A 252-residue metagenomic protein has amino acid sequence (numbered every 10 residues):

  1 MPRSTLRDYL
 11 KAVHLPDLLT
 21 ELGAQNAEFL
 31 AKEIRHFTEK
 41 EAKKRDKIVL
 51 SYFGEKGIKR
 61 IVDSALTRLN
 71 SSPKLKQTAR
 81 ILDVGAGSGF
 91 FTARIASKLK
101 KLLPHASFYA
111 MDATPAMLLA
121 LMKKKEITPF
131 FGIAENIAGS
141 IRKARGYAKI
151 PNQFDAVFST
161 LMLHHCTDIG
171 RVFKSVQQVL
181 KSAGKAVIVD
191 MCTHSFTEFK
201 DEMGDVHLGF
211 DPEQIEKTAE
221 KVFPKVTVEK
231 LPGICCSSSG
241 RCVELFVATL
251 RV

Functional and structural regions predicted by a protein language model:
P2-K74, F90-R94, A120, N136: Conserved class I S-adenosyl-L-methionine
F29, V49-L50, F91, V187-A248: C-terminal alpha-helical "lid/dimerization" subdomain adjacent to the S-adenosyl-L-methionine
R80-A144: Class I SAM-dependent methyltransferase SAM/SAH-binding core
F158: A conserved beta-strand element that flanks and buttresses the S-adenosyl-L-methionine
L161-M162: Short catalytic micro-motifs in class I SAM-dependent methyltransferases
G170-S182: A short glycine-rich, Lys/Arg-flanked "PGG" loop and its adjoining helix->strand segment in the class I
